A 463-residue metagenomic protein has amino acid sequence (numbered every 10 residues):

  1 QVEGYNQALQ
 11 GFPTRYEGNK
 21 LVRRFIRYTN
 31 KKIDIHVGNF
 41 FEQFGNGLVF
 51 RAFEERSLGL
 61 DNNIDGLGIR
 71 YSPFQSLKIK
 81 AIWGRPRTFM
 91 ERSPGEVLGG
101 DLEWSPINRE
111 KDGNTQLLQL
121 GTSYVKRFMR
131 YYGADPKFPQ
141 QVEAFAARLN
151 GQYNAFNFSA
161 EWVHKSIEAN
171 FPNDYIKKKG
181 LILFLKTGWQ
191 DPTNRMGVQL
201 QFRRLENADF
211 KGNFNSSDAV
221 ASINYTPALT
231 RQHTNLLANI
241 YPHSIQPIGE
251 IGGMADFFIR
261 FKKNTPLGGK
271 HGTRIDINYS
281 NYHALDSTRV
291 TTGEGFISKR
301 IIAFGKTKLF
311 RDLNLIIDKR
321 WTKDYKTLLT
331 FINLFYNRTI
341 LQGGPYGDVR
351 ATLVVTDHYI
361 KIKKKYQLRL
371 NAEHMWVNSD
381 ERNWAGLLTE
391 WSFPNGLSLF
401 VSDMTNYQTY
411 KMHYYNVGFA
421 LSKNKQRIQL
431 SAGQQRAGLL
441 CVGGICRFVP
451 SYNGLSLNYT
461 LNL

Functional and structural regions predicted by a protein language model:
E3, G113-T115, L120, Y124 (+1 more regions): Exposed, low-structure sequence patches enriched in small/polar residues
E3-Q7, P13-P86, D112, N194-N215 (+3 more regions): Outer membrane beta-barrel
A8-F12, T88-E91, Y131-A134, A169-N173 (+1 more regions): A generic structural signal for short coil/turn motifs at secondary-structure boundaries
Q10-P13, T288-V290: Short, glycine/acidic-enriched capping/hinge loops at junctions between secondary-structure elements
G18, D61, P94, K179 (+1 more regions): Short acidic-hydrophobic sequence patches enriched in Asp/Glu that either
R23-I26, V37, L60-I64, P94 (+5 more regions): Glycine-rich loops and low-complexity Gly/Arg-rich segments that provide flexible linkers or classic glycine-based
Q43-G45, K126-M129, L334-Y336: Conserved radical SAM core fold
L60-F145, N150-Q152: Hydrophobic, small-residue-rich alpha-helical packing segments that form membrane-like cores
